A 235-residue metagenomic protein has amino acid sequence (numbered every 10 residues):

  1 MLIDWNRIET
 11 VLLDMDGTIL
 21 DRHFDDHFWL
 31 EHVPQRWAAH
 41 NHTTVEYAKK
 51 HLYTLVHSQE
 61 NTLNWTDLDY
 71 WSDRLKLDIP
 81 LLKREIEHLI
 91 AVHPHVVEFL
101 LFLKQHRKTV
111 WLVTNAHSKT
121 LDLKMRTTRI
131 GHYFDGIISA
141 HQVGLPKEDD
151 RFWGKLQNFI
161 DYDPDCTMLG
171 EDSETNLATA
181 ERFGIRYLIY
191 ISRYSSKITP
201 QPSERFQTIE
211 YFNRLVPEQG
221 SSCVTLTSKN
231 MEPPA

Functional and structural regions predicted by a protein language model:
M1-V11, L101, H117-S118, D122-A235: Asp-based, Mg2+/Mn2+-dependent phosphohydrolase catalytic module
L2-E98, K119: N-terminal helical cap/lid subdomain that shapes the substrate entry/recognition surface in HAD-like hydrolases
T43, L77, K108, Y162 (+1 more regions): Short glycine/serine/threonine/alanine-rich loop segments
N64, H106, S173: Flexible coil/turn residues that form the inter-helical turn or adjacent wing/linker of helix-turn-helix
H95-R107: Catalytic-core regions built around general acid/base machinery
R107-W111, P164-T167: Short active-site oxyanion
T114: Catalytic nucleophile serine of serine hydrolases, specifically the conserved "nucleophile elbow" pentapeptide
